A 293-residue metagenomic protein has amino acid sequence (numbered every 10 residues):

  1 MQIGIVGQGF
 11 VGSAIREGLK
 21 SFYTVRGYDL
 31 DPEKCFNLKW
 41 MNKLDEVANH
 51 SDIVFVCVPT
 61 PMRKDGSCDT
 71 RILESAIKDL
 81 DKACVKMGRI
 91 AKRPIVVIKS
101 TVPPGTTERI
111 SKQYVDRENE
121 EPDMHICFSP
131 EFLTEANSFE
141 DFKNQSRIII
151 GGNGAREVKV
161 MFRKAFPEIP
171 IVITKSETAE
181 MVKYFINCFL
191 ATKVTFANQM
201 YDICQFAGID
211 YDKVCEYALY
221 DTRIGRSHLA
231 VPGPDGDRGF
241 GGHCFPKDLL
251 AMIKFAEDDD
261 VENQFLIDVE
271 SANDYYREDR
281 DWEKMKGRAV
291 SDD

Functional and structural regions predicted by a protein language model:
M1-D293: Structural/interface elements that position substrates and couple domains in central-metabolism enzymes
